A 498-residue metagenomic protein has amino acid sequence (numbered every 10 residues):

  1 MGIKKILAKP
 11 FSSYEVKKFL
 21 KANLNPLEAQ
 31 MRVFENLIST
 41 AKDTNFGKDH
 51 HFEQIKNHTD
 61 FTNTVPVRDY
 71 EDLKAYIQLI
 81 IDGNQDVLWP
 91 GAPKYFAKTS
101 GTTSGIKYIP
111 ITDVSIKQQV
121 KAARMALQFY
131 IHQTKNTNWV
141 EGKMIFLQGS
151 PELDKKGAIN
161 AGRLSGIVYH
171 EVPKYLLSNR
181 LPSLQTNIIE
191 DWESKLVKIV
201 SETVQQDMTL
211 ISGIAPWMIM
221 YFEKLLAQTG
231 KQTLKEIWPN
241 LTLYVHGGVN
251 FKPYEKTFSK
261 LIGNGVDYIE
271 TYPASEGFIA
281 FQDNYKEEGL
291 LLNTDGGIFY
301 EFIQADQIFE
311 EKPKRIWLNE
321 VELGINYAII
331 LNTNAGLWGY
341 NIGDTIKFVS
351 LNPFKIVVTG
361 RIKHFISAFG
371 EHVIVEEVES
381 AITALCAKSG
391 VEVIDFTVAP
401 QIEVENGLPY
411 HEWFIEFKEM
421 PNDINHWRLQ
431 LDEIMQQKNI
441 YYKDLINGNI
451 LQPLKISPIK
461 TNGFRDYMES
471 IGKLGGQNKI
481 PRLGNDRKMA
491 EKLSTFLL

Functional and structural regions predicted by a protein language model:
M1-E53, F61-V65, Y76-G83, L164-L498: Active-site glycine/GP-rich loop and adjacent strand/helix microenvironment that borders small-molecule binding pockets
D72-K74: Helix-loop module immediately N-terminal to the HCX5R catalytic loop in PTP-like cysteine phosphatase domains
I81-A97: Conserved pre-ATP/AMP-binding loop-to-beta segment of ANL
F96-I109: Conserved adenylation A10 loop of the ANL superfamily
I109-I111, G157, E223: Short, solvent-exposed loop/turn and secondary-structure capping segments
T112-Q133: Conserved structural elements of the adenylate-forming
Y130-Y175: Conserved AMP-binding loop of ANL adenylate-forming enzymes
